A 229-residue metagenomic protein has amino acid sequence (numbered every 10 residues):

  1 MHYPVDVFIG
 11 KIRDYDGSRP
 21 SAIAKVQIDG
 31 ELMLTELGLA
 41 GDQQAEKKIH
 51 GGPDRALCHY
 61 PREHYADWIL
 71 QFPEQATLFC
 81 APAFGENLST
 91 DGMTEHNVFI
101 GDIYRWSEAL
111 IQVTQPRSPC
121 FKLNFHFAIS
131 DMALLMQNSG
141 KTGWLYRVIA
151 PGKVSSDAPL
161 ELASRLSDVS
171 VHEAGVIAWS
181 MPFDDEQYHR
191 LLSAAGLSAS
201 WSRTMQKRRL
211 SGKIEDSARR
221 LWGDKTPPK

Functional and structural regions predicted by a protein language model:
M1-F125, D131, L166-K229: Electropositive, beta-rich accessory/interaction domains or terminal extensions that provide binding surfaces
G30, T142-W144, S156-A158: A short pocket-lining beta-strand/turn micro-motif at the edge of beta-sheets
T90, N97, G143-A150: Short alpha-helix capping/helix-loop boundary micro-motifs
G101, P151, S155-A158: Loop/turn positions that initiate beta-strands
F127-L134, N138-V148: Active-site glycine-rich loop that binds ribose-phosphate moieties when present
L160-L162: Short, hydrophobic/aromatic-enriched beta-strand segments in well-ordered soluble domains
